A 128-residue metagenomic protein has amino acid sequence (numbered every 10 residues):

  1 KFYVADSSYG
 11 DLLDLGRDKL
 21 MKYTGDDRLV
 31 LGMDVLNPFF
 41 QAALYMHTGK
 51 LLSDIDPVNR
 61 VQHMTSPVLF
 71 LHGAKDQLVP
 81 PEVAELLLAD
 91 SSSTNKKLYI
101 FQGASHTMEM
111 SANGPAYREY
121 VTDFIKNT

Functional and structural regions predicted by a protein language model:
K1-K50: Hydrolase active-site cap/lid region
A43-R60, S66: Active-site nucleophile elbow and catalytic-triad environment of alpha/beta-hydrolase enzymes
S53, Q77-V83, E109: Conserved alpha/beta-hydrolase "acid-adjacent" motif
P57, S66, P80-A89: Short alpha-helix in the alpha/beta-hydrolase fold that links the catalytic acid
H63-T65, F70-H72, D76: Short beta-strand/loop motif that positions the catalytic acidic residue of the alpha/beta-hydrolase fold
L98-A104: Short glycine-rich catalytic loops that host catalytic nucleophiles or stabilize transition states across multiple
A104-R118: Catalytic histidine-centered segment of alpha/beta-hydrolase-like enzymes
Y120-T128: C-terminal alpha-helix
